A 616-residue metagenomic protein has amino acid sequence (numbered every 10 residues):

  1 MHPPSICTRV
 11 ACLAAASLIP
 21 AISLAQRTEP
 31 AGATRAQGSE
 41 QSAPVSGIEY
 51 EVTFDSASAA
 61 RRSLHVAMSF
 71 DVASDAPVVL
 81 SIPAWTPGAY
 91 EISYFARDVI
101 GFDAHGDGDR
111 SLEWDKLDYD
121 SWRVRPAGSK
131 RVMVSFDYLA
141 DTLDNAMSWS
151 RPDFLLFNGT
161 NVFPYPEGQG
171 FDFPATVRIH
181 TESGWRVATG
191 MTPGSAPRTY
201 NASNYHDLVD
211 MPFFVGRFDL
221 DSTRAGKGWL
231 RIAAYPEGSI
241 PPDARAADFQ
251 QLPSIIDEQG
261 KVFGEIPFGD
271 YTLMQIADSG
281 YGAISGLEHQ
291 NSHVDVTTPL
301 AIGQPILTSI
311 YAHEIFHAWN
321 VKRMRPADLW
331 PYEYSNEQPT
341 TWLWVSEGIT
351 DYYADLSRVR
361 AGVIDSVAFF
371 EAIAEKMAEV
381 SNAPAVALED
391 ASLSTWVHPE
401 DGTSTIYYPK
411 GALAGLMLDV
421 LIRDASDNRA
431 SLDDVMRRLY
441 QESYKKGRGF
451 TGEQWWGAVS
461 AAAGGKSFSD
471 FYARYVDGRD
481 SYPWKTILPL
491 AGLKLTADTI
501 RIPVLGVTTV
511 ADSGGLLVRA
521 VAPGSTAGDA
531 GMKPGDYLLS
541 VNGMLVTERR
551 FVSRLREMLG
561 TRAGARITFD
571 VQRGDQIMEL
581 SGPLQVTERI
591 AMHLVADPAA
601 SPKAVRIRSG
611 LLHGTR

Functional and structural regions predicted by a protein language model:
V10-A21: Bacterial N-terminal signal peptides
Q26-A59: N-terminal, polar/Ser/Thr-rich
S56-A57, R61, G88-R151: A surface-exposed beta-strand-loop module
M68, D219-L343: Juxtacatalytic substrate-recognition/specificity segment
E91, F95-G101, N161, G168 (+7 more regions): Zn2+-dependent metallopeptidase catalytic core
A127, S135-R217: Extended, low-hydrophobicity, Ser/Thr/Pro/Gly-biased non-transmembrane segments
H293, T298, R323-M324, S335-V386 (+1 more regions): Post-HExxH zinc-binding segment in Zn-dependent metallohydrolases
A354-D355, I364-R616: C-terminal recognition in membrane/secretory proteostasis and scaffolding
